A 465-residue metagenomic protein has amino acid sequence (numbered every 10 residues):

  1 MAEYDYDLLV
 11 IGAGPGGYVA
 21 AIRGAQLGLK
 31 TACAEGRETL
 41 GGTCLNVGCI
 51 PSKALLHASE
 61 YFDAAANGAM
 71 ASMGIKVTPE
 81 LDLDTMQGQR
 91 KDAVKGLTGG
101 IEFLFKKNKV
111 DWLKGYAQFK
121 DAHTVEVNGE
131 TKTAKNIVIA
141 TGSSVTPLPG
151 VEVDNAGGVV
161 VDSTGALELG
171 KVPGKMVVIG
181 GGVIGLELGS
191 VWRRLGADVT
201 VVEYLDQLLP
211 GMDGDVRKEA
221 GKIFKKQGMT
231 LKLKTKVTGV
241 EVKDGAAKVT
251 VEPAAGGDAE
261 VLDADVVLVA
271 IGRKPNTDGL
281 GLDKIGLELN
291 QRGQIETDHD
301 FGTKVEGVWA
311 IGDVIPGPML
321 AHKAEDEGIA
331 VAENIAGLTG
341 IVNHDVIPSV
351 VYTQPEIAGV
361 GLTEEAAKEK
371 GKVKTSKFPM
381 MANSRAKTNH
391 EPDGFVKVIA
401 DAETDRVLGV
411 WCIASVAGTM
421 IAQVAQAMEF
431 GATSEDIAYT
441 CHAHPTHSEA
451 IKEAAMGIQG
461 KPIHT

Functional and structural regions predicted by a protein language model:
A2-G14, V172-G182: Beta1/beta-strand and adjacent pyrophosphate-binding region of the FAD-binding site in flavoprotein oxidoreductases
A2-Y6, I22-V172, T200, L205-L209 (+7 more regions): Glycine-rich flavin
L9-I11, A117, K132-G142, V178-I179 (+4 more regions): Short hydrophobic core segments
L9-R37, T43, I50, L55 (+3 more regions): Flexible, glycine-rich terminal cap/loop adjacent to redox cofactors in electron-transfer oxidoreductases
G12-P15, E38, I179-G182, M212 (+1 more regions): Glycine-rich Rossmann-fold phosphate-binding loop(s) that bind the pyrophosphate of adenine dinucleotide cofactors
G17, G185-L186: N-terminal Rossmann-fold NAD(P) dinucleotide-binding loop
A21, A25, G189, R193-R194: Gly/Ala-rich phosphate-binding loop of Rossmann-like dinucleotide-binding domains, activating on the conserved
D154-P173, V261-I335, A425, A438: FAD-site-proximal beta/loop scaffold in flavoenzymes
